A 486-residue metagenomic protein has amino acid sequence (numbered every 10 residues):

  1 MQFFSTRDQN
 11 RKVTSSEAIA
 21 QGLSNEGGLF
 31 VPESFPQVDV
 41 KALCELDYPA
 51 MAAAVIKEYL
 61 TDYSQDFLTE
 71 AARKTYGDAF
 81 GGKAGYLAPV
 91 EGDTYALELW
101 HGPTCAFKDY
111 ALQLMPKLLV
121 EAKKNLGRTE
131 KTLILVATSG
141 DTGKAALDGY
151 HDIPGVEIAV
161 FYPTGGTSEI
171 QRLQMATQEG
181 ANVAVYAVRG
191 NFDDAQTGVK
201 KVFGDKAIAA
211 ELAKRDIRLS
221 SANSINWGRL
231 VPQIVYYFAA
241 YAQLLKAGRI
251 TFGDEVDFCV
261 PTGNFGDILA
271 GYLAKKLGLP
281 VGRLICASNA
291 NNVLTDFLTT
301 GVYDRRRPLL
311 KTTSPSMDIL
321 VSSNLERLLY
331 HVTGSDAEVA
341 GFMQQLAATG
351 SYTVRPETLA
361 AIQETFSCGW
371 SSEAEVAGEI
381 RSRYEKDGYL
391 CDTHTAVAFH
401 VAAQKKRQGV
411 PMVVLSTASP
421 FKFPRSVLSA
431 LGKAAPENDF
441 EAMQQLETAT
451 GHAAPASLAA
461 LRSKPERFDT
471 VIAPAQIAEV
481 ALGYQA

Functional and structural regions predicted by a protein language model:
M1-A486: PLP-dependent amino-acid enzyme catalytic core
